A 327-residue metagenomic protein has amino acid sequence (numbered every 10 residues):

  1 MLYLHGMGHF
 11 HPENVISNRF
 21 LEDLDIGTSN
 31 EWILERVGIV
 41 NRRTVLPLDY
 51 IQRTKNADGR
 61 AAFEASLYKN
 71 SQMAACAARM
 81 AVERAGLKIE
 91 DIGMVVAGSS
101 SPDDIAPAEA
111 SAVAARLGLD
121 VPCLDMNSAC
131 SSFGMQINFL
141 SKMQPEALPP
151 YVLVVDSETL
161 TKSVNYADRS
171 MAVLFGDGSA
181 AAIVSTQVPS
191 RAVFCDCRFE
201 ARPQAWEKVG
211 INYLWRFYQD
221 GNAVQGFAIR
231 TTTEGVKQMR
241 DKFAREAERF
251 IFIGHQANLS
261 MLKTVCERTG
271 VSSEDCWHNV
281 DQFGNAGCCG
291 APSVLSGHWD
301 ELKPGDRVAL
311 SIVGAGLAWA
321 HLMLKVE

Functional and structural regions predicted by a protein language model:
M1-K69, Y166-R230, E234-K237, V313 (+1 more regions): Condensing-enzyme catalytic core mediating Claisen C-C bond formation in acyl metabolism
L4, I33, A81, I92-V95 (+6 more regions): Buried hydrophobic positions in well-ordered alpha/beta secondary-structure cores of metabolic enzymes
L4, I51-R53, G59-S128, K242-L262 (+1 more regions): Conserved beta-ketoacyl condensing-enzyme motif
G8, G98, N127, V152-E158 (+2 more regions): Short beta-strand segments
I16, A106-A108, I137-N138, S163-A167 (+1 more regions): Short acidic, glycine/serine/threonine-rich loops at helix termini
A75, S101-P102, A115-P122, S128-L148 (+1 more regions): Claisen-condensing/thiolase-fold acyl-transfer catalytic domains that form or cleave C-C bonds in fatty acid
D103-A106, S132-M135, L160-V164, P203-A205: Short, well-ordered, mixed-charge alpha-helical segments that flank or form enzyme active sites
P145-G176: Flexible, glycine-rich active-site loops centered on histidine and acidic residues that chelate a metal or position
